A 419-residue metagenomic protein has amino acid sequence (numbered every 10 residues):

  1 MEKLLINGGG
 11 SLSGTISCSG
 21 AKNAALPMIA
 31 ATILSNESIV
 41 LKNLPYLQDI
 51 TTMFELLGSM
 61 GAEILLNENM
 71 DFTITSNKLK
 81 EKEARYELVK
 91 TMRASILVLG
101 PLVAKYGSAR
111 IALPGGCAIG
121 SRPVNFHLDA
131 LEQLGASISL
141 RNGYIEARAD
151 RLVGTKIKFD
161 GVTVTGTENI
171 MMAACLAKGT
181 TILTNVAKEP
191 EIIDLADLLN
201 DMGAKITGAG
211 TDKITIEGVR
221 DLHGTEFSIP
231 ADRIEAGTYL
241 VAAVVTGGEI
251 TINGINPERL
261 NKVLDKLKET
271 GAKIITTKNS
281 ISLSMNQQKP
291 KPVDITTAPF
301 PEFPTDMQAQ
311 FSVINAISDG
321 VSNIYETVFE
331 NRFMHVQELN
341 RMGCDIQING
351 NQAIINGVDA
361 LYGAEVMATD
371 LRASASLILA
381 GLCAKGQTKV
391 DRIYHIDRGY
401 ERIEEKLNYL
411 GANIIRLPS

Functional and structural regions predicted by a protein language model:
M1-S419: Short, structured segments at the rim of ligand-binding sites
